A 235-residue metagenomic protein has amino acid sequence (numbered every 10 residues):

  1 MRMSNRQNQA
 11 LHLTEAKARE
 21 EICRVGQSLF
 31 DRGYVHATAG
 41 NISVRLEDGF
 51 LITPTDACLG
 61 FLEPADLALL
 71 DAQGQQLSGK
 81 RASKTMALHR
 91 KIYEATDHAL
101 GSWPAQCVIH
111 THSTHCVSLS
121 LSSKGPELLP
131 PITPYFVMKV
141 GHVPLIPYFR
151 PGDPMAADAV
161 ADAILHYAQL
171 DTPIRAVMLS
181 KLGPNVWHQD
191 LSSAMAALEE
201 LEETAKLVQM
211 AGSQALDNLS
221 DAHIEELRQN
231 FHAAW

Functional and structural regions predicted by a protein language model:
R2-W235: Glycine-rich flexible loops
